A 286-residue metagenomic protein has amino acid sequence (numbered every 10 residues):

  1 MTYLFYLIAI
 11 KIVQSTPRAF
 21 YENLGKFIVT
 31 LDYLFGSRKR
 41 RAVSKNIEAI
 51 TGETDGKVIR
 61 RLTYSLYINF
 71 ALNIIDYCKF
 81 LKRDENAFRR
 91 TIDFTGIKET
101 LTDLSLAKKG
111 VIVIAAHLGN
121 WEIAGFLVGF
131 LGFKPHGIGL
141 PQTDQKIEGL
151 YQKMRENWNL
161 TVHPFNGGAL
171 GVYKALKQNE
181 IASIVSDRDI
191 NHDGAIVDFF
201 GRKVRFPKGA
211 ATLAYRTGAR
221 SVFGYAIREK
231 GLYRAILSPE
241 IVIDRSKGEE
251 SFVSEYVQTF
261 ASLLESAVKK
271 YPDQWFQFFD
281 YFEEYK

Functional and structural regions predicted by a protein language model:
M1-A115: Membrane-anchoring hydrophobic helices of lipid-metabolizing enzymes
F35, R60-L62, D103-L106, F130 (+1 more regions): Non-catalytic C-terminal accessory region of glycerolipid acyltransferases and related lyso-lipid remodeling enzymes
A42-N46, V58-S65, N69, L150-N157 (+3 more regions): A non-catalytic, amphipathic alpha-helix used as a structural packing/dimerization or gating element in enzyme scaffolds
A87-D93, L140, N157-H163, G201 (+1 more regions): Short, flexible loop segments at the rims of nucleotide/cofactor-binding pockets, characterized by
K98-T102, G125, Y151-Q152, Y173 (+1 more regions): Short amphipathic alpha-helical segments and helix-helix/interface helices
K109-N166, D189-A195: Catalytic core of membrane glycerolipid acyltransferases/transacylases, capturing the structured, soluble-facing
